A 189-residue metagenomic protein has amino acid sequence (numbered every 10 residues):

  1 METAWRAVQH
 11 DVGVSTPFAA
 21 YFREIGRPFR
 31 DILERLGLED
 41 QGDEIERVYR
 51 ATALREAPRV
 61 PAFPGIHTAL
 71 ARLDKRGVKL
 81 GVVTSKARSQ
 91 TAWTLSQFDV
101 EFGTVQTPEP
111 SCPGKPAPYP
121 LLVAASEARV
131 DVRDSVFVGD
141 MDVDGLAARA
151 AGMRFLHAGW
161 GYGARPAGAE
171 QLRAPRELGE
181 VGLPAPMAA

Functional and structural regions predicted by a protein language model:
M1, Y49, V83, T94 (+1 more regions): Conserved short hydrophobic patches within well-ordered secondary structure
M1-T68, R72-R76: N-terminal helical cap/lid subdomain that shapes the substrate entry/recognition surface in HAD-like hydrolases
V14, R59, T84, Q171-A174: A structural signal for short, well-ordered beta-strand elements
E24, V82-V83, G139-D140: Small/polar loops that bind or transfer phosphate-bearing groups
A57-P61, V83, P113: Short, flexible loop segments at the rims of nucleotide/cofactor-binding pockets, characterized by
A71-V78, A87-A189: Asp-based, Mg2+/Mn2+-dependent phosphohydrolase catalytic module
